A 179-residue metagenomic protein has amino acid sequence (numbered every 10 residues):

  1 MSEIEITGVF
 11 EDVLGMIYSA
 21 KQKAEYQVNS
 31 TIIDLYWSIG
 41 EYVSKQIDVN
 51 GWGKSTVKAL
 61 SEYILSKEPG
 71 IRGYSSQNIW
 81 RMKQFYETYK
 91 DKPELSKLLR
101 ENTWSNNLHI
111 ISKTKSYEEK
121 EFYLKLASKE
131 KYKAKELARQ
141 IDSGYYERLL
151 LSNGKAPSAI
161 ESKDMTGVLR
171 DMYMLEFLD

Functional and structural regions predicted by a protein language model:
M1-D179: Basic, low-complexity intrinsically disordered segments
